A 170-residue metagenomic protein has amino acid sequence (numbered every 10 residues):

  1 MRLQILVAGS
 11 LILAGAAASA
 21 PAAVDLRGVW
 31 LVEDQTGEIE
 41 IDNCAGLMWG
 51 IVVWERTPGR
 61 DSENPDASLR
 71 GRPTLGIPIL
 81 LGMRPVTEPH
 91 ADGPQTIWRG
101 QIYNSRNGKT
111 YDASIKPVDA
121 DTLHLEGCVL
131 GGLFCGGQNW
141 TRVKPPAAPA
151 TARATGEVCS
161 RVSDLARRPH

Functional and structural regions predicted by a protein language model:
M1-Q4: Positively charged n-region of N-terminal signal peptides that target proteins for export
L6-G15: Bacterial N-terminal signal peptides
A20-V29, V158: N-terminal helix-cap/turn-to-beta initiation motif at the start of protein domains
L26-R27, E33-A113, P169-H170: Central antiparallel beta-sheet cores of small beta-barrel/beta-sandwich binding domains
N43-G46, K116-A120, T141-P145: A short, sequence-level motif marking secondary-structure junctions
W98-G100, N107-N139: Surface-exposed interaction patches
V129-P169: Edge beta-strand at a domain terminus
